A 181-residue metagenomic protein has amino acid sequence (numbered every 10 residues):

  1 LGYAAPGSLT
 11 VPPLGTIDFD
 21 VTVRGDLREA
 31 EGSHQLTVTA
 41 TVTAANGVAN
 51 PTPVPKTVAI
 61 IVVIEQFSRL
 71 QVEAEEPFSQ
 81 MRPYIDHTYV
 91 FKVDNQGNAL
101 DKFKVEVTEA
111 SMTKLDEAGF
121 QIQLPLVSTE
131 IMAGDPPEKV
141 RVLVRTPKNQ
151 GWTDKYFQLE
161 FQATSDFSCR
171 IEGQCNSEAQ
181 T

Functional and structural regions predicted by a protein language model:
L1-T181: Long beta-sheet-rich domains in secretory-pathway and surface-associated proteins
